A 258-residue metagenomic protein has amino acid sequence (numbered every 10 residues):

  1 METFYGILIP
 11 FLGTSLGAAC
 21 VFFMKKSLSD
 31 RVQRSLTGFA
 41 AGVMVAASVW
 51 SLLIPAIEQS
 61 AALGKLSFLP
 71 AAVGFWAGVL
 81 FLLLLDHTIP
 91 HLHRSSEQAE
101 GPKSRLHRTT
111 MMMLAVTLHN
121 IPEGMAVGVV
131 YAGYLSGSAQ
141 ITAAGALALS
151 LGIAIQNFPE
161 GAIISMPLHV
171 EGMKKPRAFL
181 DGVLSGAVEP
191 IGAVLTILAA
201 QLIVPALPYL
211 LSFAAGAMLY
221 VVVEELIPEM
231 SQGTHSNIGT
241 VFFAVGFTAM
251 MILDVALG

Functional and structural regions predicted by a protein language model:
M1-G258: Intrinsically disordered, metal-sensing/regulatory segments
